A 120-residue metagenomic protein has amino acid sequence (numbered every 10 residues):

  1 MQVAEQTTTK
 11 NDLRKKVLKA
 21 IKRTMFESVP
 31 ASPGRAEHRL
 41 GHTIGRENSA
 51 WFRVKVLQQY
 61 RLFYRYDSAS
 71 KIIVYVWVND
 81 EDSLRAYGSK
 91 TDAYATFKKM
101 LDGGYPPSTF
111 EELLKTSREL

Functional and structural regions predicted by a protein language model:
M1-Y60, Y66-L120: Basic, Lys/Arg-enriched alpha-helical interface segments
